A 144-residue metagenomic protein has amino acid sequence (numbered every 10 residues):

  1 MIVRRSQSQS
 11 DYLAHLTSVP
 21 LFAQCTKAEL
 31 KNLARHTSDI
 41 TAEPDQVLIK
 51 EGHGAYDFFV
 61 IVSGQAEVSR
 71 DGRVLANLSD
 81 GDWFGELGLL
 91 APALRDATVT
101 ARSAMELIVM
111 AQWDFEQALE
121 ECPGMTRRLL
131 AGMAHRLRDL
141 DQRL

Functional and structural regions predicted by a protein language model:
M1-L144: Cytosolic regulatory regions built on CNB/CRP/Popeye-like sensor folds
